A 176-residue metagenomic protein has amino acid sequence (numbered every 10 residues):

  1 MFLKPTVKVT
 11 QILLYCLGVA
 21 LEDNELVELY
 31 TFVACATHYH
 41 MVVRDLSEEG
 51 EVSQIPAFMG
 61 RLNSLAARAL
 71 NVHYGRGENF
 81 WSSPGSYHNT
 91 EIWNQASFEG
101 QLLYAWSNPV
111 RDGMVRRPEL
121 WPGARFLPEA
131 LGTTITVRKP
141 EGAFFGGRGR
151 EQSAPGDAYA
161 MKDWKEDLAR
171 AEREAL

Functional and structural regions predicted by a protein language model:
M1-L176: Short catalytic/metal-binding and nucleic-acid-binding patches
